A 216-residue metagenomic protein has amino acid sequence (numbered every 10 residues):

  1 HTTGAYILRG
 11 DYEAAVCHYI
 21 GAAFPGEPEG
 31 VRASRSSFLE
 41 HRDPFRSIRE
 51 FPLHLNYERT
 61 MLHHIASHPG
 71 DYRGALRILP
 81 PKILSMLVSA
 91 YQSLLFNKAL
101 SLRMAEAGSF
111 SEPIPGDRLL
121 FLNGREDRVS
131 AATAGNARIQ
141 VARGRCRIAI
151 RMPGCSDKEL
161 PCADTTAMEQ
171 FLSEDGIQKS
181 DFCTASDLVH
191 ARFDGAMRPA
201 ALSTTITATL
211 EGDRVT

Functional and structural regions predicted by a protein language model:
H1-V215: Extended, charged/glycine-rich binding lobes that contact polyanionic ligands
